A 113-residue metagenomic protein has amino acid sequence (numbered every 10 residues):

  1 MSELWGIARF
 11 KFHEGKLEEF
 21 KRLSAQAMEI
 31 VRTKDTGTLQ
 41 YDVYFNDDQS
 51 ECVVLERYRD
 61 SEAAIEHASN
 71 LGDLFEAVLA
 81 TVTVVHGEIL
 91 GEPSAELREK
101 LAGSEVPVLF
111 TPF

Functional and structural regions predicted by a protein language model:
M1-C52, R59-N70, A80-F113: Short S/T/G/P-rich N-terminal loop/turn motif that feeds into the first structured element of a domain
